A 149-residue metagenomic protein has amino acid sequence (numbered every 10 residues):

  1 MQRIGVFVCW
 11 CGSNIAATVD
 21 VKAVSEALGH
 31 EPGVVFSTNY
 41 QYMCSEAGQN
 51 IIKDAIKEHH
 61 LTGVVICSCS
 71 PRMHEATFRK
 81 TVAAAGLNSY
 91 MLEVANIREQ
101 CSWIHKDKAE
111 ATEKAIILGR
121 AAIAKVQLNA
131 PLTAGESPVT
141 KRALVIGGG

Functional and structural regions predicted by a protein language model:
M1-G149: Residues forming the flavin
